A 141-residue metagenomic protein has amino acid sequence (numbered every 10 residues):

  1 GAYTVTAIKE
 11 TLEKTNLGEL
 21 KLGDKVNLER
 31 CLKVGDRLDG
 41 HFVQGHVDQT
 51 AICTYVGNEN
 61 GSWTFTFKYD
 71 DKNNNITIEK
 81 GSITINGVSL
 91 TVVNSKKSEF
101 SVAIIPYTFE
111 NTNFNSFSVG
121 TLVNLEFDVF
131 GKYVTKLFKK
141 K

Functional and structural regions predicted by a protein language model:
G1-K141: Conserved loop->alpha-helix
